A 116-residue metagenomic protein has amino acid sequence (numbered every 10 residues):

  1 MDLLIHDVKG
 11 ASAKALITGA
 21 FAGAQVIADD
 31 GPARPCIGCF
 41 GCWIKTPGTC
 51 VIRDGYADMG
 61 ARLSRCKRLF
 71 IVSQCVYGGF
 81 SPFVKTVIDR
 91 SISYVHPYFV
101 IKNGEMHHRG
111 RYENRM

Functional and structural regions predicted by a protein language model:
M1-H96: N-terminal beta1-alpha1-beta2 submodule of the flavodoxin-like/Rossmannoid cofactor-binding fold
Y98-M116: Short, glycine-/small-residue-rich phosphate/pyrophosphate-handling segment
